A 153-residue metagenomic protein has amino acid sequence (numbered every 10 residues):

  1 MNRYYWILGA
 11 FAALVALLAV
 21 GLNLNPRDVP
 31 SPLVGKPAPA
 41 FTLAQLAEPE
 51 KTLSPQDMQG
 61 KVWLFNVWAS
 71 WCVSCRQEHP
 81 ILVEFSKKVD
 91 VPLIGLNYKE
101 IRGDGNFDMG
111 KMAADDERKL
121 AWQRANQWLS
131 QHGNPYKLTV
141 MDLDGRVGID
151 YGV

Functional and structural regions predicted by a protein language model:
M1-A44: N-terminal targeting signals for export/organelle localization
N23, A44-E50, L138-D142: Short gly/ser/thr-rich secondary-structure transition/capping motifs
P37, T42, P92, K137-T139: Conserved beta-strand segments of alpha/beta enzyme cores
F41, W71, E100-R102: Feature marks short, surface-exposed loop/turn motifs that line or immediately flank catalytic pockets and channel
F41-L64, K87: A short beta-strand-turn-helix
L53-R76, N97: Short active-site neighborhood of thiol/selenol oxidoreductases, capturing the structured segment around
R76-G133, V140-I149: Structural microenvironment flanking redox-active thiols in thiol-disulfide oxidoreductases
Y151-V153: A short glycine-leucine-enriched loop at secondary-structure breakpoints that most characteristically corresponds
